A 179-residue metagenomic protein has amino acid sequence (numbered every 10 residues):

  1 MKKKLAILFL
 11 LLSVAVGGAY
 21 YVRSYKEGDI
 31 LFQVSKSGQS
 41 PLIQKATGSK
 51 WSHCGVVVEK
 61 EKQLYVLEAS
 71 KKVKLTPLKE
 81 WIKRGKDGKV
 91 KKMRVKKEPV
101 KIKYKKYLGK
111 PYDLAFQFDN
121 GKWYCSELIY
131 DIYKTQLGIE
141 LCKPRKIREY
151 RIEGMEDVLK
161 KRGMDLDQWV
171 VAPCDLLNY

Functional and structural regions predicted by a protein language model:
M1-L11: N-terminal Sec-pathway targeting helices
L11-S24: Bacterial Sec-dependent signal peptides at the C-terminal "C-region" and cleavage site
R23, Y107-P111: Non-catalytic C-terminal accessory region of glycerolipid acyltransferases and related lyso-lipid remodeling enzymes
E27-D29: Loop/turn positions that initiate beta-strands
Q33-R94, K110-W123: Glycine-rich catalytic cores of cysteine/serine-nucleophile enzymes that process amide/ester linkages in cell-envelope
K96-Y107: Short, charged, amphipathic alpha-helices and their helix-cap/turn boundaries
F116-Y179: Activation targets extended, charge/polar-rich intrinsically disordered C-terminal tails
